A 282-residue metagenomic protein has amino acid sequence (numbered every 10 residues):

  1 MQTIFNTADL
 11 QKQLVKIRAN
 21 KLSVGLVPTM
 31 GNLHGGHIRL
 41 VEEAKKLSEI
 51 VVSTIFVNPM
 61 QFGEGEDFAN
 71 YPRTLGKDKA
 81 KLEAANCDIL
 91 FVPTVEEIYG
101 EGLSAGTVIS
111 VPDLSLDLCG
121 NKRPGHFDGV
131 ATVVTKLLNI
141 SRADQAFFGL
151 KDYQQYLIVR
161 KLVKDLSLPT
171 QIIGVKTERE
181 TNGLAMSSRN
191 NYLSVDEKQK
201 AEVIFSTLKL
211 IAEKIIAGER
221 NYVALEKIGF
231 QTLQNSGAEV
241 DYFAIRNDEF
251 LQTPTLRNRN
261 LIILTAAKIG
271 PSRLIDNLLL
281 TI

Functional and structural regions predicted by a protein language model:
Q2-A238, R246: Nucleotidyltransferase catalytic core that binds NTPs
I228-I282: Phosphate/ribose-recognition catalytic cores of enzymes acting on nucleotide-derived substrates
